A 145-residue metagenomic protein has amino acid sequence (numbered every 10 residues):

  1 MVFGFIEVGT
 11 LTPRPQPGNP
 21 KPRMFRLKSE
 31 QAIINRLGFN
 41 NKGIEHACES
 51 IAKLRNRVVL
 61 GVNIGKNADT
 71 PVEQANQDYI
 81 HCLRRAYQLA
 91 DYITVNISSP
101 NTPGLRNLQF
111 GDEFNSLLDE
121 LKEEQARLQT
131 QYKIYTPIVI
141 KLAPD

Functional and structural regions predicted by a protein language model:
M1-D145: Flavin-dependent oxidoreductase catalytic cores
